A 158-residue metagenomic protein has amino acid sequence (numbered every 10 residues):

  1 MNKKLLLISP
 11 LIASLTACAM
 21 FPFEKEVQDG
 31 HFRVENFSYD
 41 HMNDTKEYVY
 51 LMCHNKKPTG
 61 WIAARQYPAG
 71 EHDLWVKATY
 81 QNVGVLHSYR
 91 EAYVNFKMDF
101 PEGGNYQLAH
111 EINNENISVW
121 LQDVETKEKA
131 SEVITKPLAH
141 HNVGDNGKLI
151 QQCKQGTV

Functional and structural regions predicted by a protein language model:
M1-M20: Sec-dependent bacterial lipoprotein signal peptides
C18-V158: Short loop/turn and low-complexity linker motifs enriched in small/turn-promoting residues
